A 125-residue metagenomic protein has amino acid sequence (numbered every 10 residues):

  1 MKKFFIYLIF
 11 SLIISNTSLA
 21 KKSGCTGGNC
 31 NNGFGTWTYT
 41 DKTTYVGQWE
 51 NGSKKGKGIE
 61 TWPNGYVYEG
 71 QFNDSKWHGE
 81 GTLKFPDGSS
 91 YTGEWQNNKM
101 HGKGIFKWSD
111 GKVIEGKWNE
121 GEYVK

Functional and structural regions predicted by a protein language model:
K3-F5, L12-K125: Glycine/tyrosine- and acidic-biased, solvent-exposed loop/turn segments at the edges of beta-strands
